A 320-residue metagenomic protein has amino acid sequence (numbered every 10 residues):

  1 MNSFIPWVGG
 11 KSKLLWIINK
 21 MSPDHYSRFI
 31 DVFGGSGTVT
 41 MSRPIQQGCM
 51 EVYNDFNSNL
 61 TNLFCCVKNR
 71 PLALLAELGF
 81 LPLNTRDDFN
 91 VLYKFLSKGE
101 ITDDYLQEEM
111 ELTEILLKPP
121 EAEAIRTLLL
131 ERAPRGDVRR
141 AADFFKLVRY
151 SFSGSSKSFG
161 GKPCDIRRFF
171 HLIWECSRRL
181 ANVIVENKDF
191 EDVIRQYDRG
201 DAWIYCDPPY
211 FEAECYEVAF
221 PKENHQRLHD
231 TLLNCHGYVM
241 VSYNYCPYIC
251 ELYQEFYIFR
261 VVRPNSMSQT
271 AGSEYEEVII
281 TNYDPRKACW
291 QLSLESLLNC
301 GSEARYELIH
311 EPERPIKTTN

Functional and structural regions predicted by a protein language model:
M1-C49, F56, E191-A202, A213-N320: Class I S-adenosyl-L-methionine
S3, C164-R168, C206: Membrane-targeting and insertion segments and their boundary/processing signals
Q46-I184, L294, N299-E307, E311-P312: Class I S-adenosyl-L-methionine-dependent methyltransferase module
F64, Y210, Y253: Conserved active-site tyrosine of GNAT-family acetyltransferases
H171-F211: A mid-sequence, solvent-exposed acidic-amphipathic segment
